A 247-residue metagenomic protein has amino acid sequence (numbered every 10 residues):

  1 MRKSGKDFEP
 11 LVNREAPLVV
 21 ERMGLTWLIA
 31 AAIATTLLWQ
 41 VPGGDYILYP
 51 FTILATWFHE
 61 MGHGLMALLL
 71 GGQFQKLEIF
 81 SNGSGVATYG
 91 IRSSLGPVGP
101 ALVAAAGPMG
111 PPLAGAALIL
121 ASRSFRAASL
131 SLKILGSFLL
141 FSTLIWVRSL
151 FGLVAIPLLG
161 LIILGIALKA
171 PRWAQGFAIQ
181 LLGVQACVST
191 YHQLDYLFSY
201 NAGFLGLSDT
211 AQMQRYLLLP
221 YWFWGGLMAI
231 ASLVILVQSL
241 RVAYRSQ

Functional and structural regions predicted by a protein language model:
M1-K3: Long, low-complexity, intrinsically disordered cytosolic termini of multi-pass membrane proteins
G5-A34, V41, D45, N82-Y244: Metalloprotease/metallohydrolase-associated module, dominated by Zn2+-dependent proteases
G43-P97: Small-residue-rich helix-interface/hinge motifs
